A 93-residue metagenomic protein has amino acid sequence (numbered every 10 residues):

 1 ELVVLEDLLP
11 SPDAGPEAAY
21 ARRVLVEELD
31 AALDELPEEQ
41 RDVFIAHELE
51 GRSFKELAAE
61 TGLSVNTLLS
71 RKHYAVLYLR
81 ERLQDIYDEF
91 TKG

Functional and structural regions predicted by a protein language model:
E1-A31: Acidic, proline/glycine-rich intrinsically disordered inter-domain spacer in sigma factors
V3-D7, E28, E60-G62, V76-G93: C-terminal edge and immediately downstream basic/flexible tail or linker adjoining helix-turn-helix-like DNA-binding
E17, L36, H47, N66-T67: Coiled-coil-like amphipathic alpha-helices with heptad-repeat character
R23, L33-Q40: Short helix-coil-helix linker/hinge
L25, L36, R52-F54: Hydrophobic patch in the ABC ATPase nucleotide-binding domain
Q40, L49, F54-K55, A59-D85: DNA-recognition helix of helix-turn-helix
V43-F44: A short pre-motif secondary-structure segment
